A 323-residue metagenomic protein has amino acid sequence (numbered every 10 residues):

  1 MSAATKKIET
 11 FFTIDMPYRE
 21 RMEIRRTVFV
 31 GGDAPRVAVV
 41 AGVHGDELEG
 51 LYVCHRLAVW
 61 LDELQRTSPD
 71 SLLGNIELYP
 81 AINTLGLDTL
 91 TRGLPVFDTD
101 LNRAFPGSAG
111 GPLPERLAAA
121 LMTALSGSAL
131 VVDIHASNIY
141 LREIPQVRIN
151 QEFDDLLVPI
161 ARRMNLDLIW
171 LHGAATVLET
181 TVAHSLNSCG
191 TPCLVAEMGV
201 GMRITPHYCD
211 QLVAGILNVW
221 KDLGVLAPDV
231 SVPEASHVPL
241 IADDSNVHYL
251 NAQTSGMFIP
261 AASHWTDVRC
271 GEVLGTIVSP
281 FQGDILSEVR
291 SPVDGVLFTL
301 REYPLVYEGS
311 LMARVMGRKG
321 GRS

Functional and structural regions predicted by a protein language model:
M1-S323: Structured catalytic-domain cores with a bias toward divalent-metal coordination
